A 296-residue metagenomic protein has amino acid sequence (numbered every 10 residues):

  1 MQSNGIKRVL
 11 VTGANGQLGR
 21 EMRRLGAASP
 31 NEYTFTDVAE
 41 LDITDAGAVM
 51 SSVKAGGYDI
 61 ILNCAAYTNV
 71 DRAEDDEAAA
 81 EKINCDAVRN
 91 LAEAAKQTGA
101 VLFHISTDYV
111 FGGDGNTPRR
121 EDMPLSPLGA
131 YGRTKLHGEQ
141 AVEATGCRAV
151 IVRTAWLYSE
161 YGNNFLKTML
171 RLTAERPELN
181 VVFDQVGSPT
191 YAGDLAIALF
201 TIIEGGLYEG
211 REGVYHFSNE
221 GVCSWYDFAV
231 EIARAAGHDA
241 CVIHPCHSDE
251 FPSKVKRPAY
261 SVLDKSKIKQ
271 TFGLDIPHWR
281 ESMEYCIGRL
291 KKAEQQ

Functional and structural regions predicted by a protein language model:
K7-L25: N-terminal Rossmann NAD(P)H-binding glycine-rich loop of SDR-like oxidoreductase domains
T12, T36, I61-A65, L102-T107 (+2 more regions): SDR active-site strand-loop-helix element
S29-V49: Adenosine-cofactor binding site in Rossmann-like domains, unifying the SAM/SAH pocket of S-adenosylmethionine-dependent
A46-C85, A94-K96: NAD(P)H-binding glycine-rich loop region in Rossmannoid oxidoreductase-like domains and their noncatalytic homologs
K82, A87-N90, Q97, V110-V152 (+1 more regions): Catalytic helix-loop patch of NAD(P)-dependent Rossmann-fold dehydrogenases
Q140-G187, A192-T201: NAD(P)-dependent short-chain dehydrogenase/reductase
G205-K254, E294-Q295: Mid/C-terminal beta-alpha module of Rossmann-like enzyme folds, strongest in SDR-family dehydrogenases/epimerases
W279-Q296: Amphipathic terminal alpha-helices
